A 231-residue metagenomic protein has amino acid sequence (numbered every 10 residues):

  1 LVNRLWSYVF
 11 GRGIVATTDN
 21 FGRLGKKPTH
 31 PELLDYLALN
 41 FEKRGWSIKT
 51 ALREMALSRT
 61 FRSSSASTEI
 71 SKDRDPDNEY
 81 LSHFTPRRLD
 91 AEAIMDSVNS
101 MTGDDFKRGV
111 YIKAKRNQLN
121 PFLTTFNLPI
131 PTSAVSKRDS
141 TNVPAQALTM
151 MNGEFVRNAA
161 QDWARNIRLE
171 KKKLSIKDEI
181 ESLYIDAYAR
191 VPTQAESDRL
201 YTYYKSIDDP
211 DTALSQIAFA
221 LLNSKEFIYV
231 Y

Functional and structural regions predicted by a protein language model:
L1-P28, E42, K49, R62-A187 (+4 more regions): An acidic, gly/pro-interrupted, aromatic-rich
P31-E42, D198-D208: Amphipathic alpha-helical segments that form the core helices of the histone-fold
T50-L57: Beta-strand segments within the central parallel beta-sheet cores of soluble alpha/beta enzyme folds
T60-F61, D209: Residue-level marker of structural boundaries
